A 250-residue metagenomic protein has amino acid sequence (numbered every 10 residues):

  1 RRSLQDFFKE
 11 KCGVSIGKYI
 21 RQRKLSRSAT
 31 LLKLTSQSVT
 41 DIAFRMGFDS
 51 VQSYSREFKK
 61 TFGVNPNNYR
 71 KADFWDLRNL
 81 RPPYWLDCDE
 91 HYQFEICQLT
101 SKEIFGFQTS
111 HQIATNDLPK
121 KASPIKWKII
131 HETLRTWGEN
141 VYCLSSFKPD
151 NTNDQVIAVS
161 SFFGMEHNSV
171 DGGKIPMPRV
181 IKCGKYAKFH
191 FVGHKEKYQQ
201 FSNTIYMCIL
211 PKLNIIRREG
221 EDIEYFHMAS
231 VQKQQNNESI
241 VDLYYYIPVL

Functional and structural regions predicted by a protein language model:
R1, D6-Y19, F48-D49, F58-P66: HTH DNA-binding helix-turn interface
I20-L25: Generic hydrophobic, amphipathic alpha-helix propensity
S26, T30-K33, S38, F44-L250: A solvent-exposed interaction/effector surface
